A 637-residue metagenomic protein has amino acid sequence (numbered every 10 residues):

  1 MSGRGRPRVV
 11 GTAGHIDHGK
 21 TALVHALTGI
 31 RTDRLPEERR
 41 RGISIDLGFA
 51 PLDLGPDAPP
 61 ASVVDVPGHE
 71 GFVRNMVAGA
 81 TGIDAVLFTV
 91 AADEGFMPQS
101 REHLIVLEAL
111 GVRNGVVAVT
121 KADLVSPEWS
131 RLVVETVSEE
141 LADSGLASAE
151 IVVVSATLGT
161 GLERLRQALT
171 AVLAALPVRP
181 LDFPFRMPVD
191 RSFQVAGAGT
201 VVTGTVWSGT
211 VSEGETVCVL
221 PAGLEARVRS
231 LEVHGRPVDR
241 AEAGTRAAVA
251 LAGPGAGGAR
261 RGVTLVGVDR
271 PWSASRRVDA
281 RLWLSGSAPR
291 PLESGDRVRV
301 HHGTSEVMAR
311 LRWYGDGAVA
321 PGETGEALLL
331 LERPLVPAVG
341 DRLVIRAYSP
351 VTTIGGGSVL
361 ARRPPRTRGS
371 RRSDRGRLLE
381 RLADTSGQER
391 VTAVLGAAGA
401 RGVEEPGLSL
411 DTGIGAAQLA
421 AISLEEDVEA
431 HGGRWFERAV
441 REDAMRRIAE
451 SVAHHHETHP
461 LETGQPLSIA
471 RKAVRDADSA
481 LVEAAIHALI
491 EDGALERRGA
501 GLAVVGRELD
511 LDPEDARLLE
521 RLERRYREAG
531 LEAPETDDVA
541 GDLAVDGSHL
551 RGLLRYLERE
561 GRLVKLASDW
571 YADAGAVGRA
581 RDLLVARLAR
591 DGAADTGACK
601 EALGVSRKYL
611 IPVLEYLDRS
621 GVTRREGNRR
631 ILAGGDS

Functional and structural regions predicted by a protein language model:
M1-V66: Conserved G1/Walker A P-loop phosphate-binding module
S2, A122, E139-A288: Conserved catalytic-core segments of large NTP-driven translation/proteostasis enzymes
T12, V125-S130, T136-E139, P254-K565 (+2 more regions): C-terminal effector modules of nucleic-acid-centric enzymes and ribosome-associated factors
D17, L23, G42, D65 (+15 more regions): Residue-level signature of catalytic and energy-coupling elements of molecular machines, predominantly ATP/GTP-dependent
P59-P60, V66-G71, A80-L132, V539: Conserved Switch II/interswitch segment of TRAFAC-class P-loop GTPases
H69-E70, A92-M97, V112, K121-S126 (+7 more regions): Conserved nucleotide-binding/hydrolysis micro-motifs of P-loop NTPases
A91-A92, V116-L132, V152-T160, L165 (+5 more regions): G-domain G4 guanine-recognition motif of GTPases
